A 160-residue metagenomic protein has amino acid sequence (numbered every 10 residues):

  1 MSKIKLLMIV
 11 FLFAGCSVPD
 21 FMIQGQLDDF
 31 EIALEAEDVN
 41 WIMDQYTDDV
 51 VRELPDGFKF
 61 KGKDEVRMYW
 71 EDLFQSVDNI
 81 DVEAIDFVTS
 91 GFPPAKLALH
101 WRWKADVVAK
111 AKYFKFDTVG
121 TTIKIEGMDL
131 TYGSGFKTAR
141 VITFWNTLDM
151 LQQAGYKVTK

Functional and structural regions predicted by a protein language model:
S2-I9: Sec-dependent signal peptide recognition, specifically the positively charged N-region followed immediately by
V10-S17: Hydrophobic h-region of N-terminal signal peptides that target proteins for export in Gram-negative bacteria
S17-M22, E53, R67, E71-K160: A beta-strand edge to alpha-helix "cap/lid" segment located at domain peripheries
D20-I23, E35, K59, K63: Solvent-exposed, acidic/flexible segments
Q24, D28-I32: Amphipathic alpha-helical repeat scaffolds
Q26, A36-E53: Short, well-ordered alpha-helical segments enriched in acidic and aromatic residues
Q45, D49-K61, L73-V77: A short gly/proline-enriched turn/hairpin at secondary-structure junctions
